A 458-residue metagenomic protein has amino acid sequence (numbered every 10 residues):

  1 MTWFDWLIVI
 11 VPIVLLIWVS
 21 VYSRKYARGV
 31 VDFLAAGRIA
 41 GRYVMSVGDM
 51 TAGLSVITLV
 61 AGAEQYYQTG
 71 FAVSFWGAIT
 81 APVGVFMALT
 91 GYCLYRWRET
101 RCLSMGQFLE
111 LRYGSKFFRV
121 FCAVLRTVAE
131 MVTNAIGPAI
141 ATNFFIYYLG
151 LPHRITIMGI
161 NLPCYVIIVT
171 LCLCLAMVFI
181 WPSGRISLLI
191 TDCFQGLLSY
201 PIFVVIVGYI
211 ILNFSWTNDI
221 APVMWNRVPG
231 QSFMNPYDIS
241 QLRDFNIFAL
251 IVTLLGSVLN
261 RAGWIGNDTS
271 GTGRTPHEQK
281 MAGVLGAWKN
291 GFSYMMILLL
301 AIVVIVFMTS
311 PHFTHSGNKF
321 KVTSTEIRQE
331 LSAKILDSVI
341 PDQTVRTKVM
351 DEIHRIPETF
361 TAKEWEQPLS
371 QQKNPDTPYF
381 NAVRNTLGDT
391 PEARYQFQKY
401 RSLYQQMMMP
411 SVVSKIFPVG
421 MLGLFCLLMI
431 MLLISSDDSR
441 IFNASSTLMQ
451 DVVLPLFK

Functional and structural regions predicted by a protein language model:
M1-V60, I180-S183, I202, G208: Membrane-interface "cap" regions at the ends of multi-pass membrane proteins
I8-R24, A52-A61, A81-C93, L173-W181 (+2 more regions): Central hydrophobic cores of alpha-helical transmembrane segments in multi-pass inner-membrane proteins across all
I13-L16, A52-G53, P82-G84, R126-T127 (+5 more regions): Residue-level recognition of pore/gate-forming positions within transmembrane alpha-helices of multi-pass
L16, S74-W181, F248-N260, M431-S439: Helix-loop-helix module between adjacent transmembrane segments
V19-Y26, E130, N134-P138, T142-I155 (+6 more regions): Hydrophobic alpha-helical segments and their helix-loop junctions in multi-pass secondary transporters
L34-C102, F248-N260, N267-D268, T272-S316 (+2 more regions): Membrane-interface helix-loop-helix modules in multi-pass membrane proteins
C102-E110, G114-F117, S183-G196, A262-L298 (+2 more regions): Hydrophobic, small-residue-rich membrane helices and short re-entrant helix-turn-helix hairpins that build
C102-V120, I140-I167, T272, W365-E392 (+2 more regions): Helix-loop-helix connectors at the membrane interface of multi-pass transporters/channels
